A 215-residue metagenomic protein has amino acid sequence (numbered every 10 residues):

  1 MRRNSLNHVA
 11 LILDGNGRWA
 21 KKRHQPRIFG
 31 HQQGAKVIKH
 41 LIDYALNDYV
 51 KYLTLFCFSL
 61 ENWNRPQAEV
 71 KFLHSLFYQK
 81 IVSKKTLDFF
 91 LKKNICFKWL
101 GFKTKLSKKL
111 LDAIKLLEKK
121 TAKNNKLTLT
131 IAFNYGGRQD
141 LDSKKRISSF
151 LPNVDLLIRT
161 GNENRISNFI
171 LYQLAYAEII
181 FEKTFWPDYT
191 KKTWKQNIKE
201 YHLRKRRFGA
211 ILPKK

Functional and structural regions predicted by a protein language model:
M1-K215: Flexible, compositionally biased loop and terminal segments
